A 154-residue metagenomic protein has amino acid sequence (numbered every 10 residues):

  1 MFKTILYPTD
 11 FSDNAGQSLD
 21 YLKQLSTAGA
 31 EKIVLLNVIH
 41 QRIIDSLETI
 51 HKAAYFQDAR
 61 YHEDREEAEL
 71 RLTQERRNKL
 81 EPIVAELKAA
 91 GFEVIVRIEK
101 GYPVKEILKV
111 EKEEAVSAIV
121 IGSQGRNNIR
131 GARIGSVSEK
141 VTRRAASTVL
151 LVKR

Functional and structural regions predicted by a protein language model:
M1-H62: Small/aliphatic-rich secondary-structure junction motif
V34, I95-E99, L150: General small-molecule cofactor/ligand-binding pocket signal
N37, S123-Q124, R154: Short secondary-structure boundary segments
D45-E48, L108-K109, A132: Short, well-ordered secondary-structure micro-motifs
F56-E75: A short acidic, glycine-rich active-site loop that binds or catalyzes chemistry on phosphate/adenosine moieties
Q74, N78, P82-I119: Structural beta-alpha unit
A118-R143: Glycine-rich, Arg-bearing micro-motifs that act as flexible, cationic patches
S147-R154: Short, flexible loop segments at boundaries between secondary-structure elements
